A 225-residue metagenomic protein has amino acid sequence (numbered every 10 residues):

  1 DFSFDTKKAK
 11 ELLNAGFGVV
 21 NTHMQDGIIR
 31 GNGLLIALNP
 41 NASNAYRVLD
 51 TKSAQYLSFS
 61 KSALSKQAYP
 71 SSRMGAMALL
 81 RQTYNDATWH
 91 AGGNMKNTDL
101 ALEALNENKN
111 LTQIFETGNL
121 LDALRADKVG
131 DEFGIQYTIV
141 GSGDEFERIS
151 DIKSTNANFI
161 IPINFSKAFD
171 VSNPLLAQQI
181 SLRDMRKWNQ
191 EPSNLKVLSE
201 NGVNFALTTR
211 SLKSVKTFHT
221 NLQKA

Functional and structural regions predicted by a protein language model:
D1, T112, N158-A225: His/Asp/Glu-enriched, well-ordered alpha-helical/loop segment that forms or immediately abuts the divalent-metal
D5-T138: Polyanionic/metal-chelating signatures
H23, E116-G118, V140-S142, I160-N164 (+1 more regions): Generic beta-strand/beta-sheet core signal
G31, R148-D151, A168-L175: Short, charged, surface-exposed secondary-structure boundary motifs
N85, M95, E103, L124 (+3 more regions): Extracytoplasmic and endomembrane cell-envelope/extracellular-matrix remodeling and assembly machinery
L120-D122, G143-E147: Short acidic loop-to-helix transition motifs that present clustered carboxylates
G130-Q136, K153-I160, G202-N204: Glycine-enriched alpha-helix->loop->beta-strand junction motifs that scaffold or abut catalytic
